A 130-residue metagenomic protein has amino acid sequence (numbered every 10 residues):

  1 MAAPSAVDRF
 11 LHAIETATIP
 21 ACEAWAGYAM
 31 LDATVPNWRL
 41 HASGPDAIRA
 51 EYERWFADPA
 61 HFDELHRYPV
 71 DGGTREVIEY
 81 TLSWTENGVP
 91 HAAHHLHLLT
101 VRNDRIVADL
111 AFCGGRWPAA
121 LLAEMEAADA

Functional and structural regions predicted by a protein language model:
M1-Y28: Short acidic-aromatic low-complexity motifs
A2, A6, A47, H91: Soluble or luminal CAZymes and related metallo-dependent hydrolases
A3-P4, N37, T81: A short, structure-level motif marking secondary-structure boundaries and short turns
A6-A13, I48-E51, I78: C-terminal ligand-sensing/allosteric alpha-helical core of TetR-family HTH transcriptional regulators
A13, D32, S83-W84: Alpha-helix C-capping/helix-to-loop hinge sites
I19-T74: A solvent-exposed, acidic/Ser-Thr-rich amphipathic alpha-helical stretch
E53-A130: A beta-strand edge to alpha-helix "cap/lid" segment located at domain peripheries
